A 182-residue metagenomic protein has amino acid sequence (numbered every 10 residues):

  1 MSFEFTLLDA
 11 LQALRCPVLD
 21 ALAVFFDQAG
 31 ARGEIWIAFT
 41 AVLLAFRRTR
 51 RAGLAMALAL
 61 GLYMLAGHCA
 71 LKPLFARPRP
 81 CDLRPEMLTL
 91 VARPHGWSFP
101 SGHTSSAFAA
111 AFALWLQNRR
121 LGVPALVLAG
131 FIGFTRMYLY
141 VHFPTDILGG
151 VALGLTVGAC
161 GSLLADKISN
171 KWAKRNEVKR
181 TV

Functional and structural regions predicted by a protein language model:
M1-I37, H68-G96, N176-V182: N-terminal transmembrane-helix/juxtamembrane module of multi-pass inner/ER membrane proteins
V18-L19, R48-G53, Q117-P124: Membrane-helix interface segments
Q28, L44, P73, L116 (+1 more regions): Transmembrane helix-loop junction
G30, A57-A66, A70, A152 (+1 more regions): Hydrophobic, lipid-facing residues on alpha-helical transmembrane segments of integral membrane proteins
A31, F46-R47, F75-A76, Y140-F143: Short helix-capping/hinge motifs at transmembrane helix termini and TM-loop junctions
T40-L65: Interfacial segments of alpha-helical transmembrane regions
L58-P73, V123-R136: Small-polar-interrupted transmembrane alpha-helices in polytopic inner-membrane proteins
M87-V182: Membrane-embedded catalytic cores of phosphoryl/pyrophosphoryl-handling enzymes
